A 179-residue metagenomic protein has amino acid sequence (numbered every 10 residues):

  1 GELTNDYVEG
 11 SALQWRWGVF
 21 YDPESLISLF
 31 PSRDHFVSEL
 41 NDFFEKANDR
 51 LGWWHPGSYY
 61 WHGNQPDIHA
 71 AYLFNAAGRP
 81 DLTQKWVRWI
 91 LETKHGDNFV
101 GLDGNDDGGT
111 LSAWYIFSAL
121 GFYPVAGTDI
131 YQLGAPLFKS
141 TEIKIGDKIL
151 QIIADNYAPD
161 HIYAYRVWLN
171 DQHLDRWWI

Functional and structural regions predicted by a protein language model:
G1-L137, T141-Q151, N156: Active-site core of glycosidic bond-cleaving carbohydrate-active enzymes
P136, D171-L174: Short, low-complexity, polar/charged sequence segments that are solvent-exposed and flexible
G146, R166-Q172: Short strand-turn-strand beta-turns centered on an Asx-Gly dipeptide
P159: Conserved SET/PR domain catalytic loop and adjacent active-site segment of histone-lysine N-methyltransferases
I162-Y163: Solvent-exposed loop/turn segments flanking beta-strands in beta-repeat/beta-sandwich domains
D175-I179: Long, low-complexity serine/threonine/glycine- and acidic-rich segments characteristic of extracellular
